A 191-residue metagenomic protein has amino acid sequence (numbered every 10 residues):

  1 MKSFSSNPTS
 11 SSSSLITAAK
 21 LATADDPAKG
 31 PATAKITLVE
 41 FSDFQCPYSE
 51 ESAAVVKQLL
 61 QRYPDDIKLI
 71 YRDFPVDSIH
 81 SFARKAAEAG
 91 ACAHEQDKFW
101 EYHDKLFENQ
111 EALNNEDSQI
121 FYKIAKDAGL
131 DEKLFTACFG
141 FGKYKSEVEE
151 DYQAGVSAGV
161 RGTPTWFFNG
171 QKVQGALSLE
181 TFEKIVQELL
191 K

Functional and structural regions predicted by a protein language model:
M1-S78, A137, Y144-G162, I185-K191: Extracytoplasmic thiol/disulfide redox context detector
K2-S5, V76-T163, F167-K191: Cysteine-centric redox/oxidoreductase cores and disulfide-bonded domains
